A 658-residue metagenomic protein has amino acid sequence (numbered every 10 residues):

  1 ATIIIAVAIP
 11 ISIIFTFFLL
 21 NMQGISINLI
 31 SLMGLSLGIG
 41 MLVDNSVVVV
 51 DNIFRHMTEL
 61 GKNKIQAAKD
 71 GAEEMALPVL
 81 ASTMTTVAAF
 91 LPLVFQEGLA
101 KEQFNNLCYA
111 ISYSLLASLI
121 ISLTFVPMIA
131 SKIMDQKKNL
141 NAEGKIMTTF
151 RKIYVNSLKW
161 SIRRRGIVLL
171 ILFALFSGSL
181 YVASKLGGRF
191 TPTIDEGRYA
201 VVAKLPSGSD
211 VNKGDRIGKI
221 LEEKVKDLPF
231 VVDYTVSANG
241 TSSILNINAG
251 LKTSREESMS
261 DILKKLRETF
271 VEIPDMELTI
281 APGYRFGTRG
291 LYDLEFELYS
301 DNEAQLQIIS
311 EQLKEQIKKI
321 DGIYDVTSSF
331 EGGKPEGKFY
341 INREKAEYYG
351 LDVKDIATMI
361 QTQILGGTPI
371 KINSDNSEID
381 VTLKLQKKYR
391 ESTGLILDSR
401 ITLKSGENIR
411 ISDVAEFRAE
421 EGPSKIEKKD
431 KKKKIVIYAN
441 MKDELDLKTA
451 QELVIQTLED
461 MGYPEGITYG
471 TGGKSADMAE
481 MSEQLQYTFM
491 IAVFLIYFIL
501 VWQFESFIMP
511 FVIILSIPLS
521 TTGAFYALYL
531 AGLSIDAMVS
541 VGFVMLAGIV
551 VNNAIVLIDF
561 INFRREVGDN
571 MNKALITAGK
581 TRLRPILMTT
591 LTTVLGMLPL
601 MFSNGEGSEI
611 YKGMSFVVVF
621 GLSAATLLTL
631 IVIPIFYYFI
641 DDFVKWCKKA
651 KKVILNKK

Functional and structural regions predicted by a protein language model:
A1-R55, Y113, F498-R582, L587-E606 (+3 more regions): Hydrophobic transmembrane alpha-helices and their membrane-interface caps in long multi-pass transport proteins
A6, V50, H56-A81, F104 (+3 more regions): Helix-loop junctions and hydrophobic alpha-helical segments within the transmembrane domains of large membrane
N21-I25, V94-E102, F173-S209, S254-E257 (+2 more regions): Transmembrane helices with small-residue packing motifs
I39-I53, A76-F95, E102-A142, L245-I247 (+4 more regions): Transmembrane alpha-helices and their membrane-interface boundaries in multi-pass membrane transporters and channels
V50, Q307, K314-A492, I496-F504 (+1 more regions): Extracytoplasmic/periplasmic membrane-proximal domains and adjacent transmembrane bundles of envelope biogenesis
M75, A142-T191, F296, K658: Signature of alpha-helical transmembrane segments and their immediate interfacial
G188-S254, K265-E268, E303-E336: Extracytoplasmic/periplasmic
N212-Y292, E344-L365: Solvent-exposed, membrane-proximal periplasmic/extracellular interface segments of envelope transport and secretion
